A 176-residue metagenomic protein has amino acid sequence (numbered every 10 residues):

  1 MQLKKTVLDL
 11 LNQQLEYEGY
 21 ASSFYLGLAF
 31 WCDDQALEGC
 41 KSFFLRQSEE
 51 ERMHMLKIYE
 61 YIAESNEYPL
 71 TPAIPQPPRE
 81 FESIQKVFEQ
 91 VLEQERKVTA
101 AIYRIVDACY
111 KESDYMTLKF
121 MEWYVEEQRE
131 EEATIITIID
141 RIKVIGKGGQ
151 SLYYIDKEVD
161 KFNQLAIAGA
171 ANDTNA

Functional and structural regions predicted by a protein language model:
M1-A176: Iron-associated oxidoreductase/ferritin-like identity signal
